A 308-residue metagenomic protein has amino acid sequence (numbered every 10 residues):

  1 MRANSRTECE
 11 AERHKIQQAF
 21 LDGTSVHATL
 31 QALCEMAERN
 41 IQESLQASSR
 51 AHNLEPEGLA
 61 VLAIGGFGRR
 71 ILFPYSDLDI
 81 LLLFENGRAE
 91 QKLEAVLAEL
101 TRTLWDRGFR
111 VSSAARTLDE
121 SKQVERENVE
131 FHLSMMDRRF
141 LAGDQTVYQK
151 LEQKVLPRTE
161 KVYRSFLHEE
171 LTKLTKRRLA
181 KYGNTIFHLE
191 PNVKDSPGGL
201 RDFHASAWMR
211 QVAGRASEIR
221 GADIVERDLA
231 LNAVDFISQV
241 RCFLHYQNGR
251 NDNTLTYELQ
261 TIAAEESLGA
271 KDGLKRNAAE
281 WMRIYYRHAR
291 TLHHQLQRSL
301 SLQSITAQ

Functional and structural regions predicted by a protein language model:
M1-Q308: A nucleotide- and high-energy phosphate-metabolite-utilizing enzyme signature
